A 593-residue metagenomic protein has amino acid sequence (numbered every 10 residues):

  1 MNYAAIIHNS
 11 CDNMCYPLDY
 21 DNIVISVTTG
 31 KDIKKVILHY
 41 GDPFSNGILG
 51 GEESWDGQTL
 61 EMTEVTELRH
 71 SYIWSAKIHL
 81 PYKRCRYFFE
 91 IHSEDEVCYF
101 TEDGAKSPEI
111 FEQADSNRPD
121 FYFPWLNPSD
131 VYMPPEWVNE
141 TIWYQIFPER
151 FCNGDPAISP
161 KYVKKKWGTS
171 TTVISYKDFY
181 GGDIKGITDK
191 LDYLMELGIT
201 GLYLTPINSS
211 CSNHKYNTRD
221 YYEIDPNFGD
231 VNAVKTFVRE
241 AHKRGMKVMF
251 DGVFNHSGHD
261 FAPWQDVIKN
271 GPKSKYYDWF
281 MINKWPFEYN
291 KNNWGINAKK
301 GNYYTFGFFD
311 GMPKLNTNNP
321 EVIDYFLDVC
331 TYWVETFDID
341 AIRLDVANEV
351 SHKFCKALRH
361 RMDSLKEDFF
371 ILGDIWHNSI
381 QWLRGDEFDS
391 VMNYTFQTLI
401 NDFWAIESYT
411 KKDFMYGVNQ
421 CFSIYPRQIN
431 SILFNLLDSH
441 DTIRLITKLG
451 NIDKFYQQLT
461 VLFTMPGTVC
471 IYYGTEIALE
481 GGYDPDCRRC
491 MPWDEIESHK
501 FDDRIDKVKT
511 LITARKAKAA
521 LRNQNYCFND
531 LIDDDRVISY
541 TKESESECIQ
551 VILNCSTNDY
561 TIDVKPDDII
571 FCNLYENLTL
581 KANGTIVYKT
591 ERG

Functional and structural regions predicted by a protein language model:
M1-I33, F111-S129, M133-E136: Non-catalytic, glycine-rich low-complexity segments
M14, V24, F528-K565: Carbohydrate-binding surface patches
T29-K31, C85, E576-G593: C-terminal beta-strand-rich structural cap/linker in extracellular carbohydrate-active enzymes
K31-K83, H92-E109: Aromatic-rich carbohydrate-binding modules that target alpha-glucans
T141, F147-T200, I207-T331, T336 (+2 more regions): Substrate-binding/active-site clefts of carbohydrate-active enzymes
I142-Y144, L202-L204, V248-F250, I342 (+4 more regions): Hydrophobic faces of well-ordered beta-strands that scaffold small-molecule active sites in alpha/beta enzyme cores
E149, R384-S390, S431-D453, L459-K500: Aromatic/acidic polysaccharide-binding cleft in carbohydrate-active enzymes
V238-M246, N255-H256, F261-P272, T331 (+4 more regions): Active-site-proximal helices and loops of the catalytic beta/alpha 8
